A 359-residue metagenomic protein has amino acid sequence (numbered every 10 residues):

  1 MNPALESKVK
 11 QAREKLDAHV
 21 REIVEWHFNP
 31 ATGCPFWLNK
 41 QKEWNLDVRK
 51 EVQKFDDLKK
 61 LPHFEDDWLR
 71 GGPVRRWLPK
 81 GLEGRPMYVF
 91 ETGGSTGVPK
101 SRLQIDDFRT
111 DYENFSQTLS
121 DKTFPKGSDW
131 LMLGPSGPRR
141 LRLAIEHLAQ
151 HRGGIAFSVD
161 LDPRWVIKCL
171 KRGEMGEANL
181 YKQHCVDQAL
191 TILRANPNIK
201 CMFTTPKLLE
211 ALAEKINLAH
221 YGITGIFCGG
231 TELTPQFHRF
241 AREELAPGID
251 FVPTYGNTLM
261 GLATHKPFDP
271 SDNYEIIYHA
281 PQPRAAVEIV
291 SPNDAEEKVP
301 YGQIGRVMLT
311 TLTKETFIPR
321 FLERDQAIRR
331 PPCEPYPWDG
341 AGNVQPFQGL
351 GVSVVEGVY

Functional and structural regions predicted by a protein language model:
M1-E91, G97-D129, G134-P138, H151 (+3 more regions): Nucleotide 5′-phosphate-binding alpha/beta core
M1-W26, R152-Y359: Active-site glycine/GP-rich loop and adjacent strand/helix microenvironment that borders small-molecule binding pockets
G33, N45, G93-G97, R142 (+3 more regions): Glycine-centered flexibility sites
N39, H147, R239: Surface-exposed charge patches
S101-I105, L141-A144, C169-L170: Short, conserved acidic/polar surface loops in the N-terminal third of protein domains
R142-A156: Conserved short alpha-helical elements in the N-terminal third of ANL/AMP-binding
